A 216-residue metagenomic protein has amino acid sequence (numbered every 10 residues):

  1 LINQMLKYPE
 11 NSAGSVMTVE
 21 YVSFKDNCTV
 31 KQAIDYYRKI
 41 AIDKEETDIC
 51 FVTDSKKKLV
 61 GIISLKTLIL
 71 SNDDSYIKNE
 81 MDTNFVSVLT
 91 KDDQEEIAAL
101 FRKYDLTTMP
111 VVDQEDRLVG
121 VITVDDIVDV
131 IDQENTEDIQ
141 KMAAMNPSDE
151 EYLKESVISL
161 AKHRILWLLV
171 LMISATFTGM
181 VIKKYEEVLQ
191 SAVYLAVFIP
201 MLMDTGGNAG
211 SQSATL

Functional and structural regions predicted by a protein language model:
L1-I199: Cytosolic regulatory modules rich in charged/polar residues
L168, M201-A209: Hydrophobic transmembrane alpha-helical segments of multi-pass transport and channel proteins
V197, S211-L216: Re-entrant/interfacial helical elements at transmembrane boundaries that shape and gate the permeation pathway
